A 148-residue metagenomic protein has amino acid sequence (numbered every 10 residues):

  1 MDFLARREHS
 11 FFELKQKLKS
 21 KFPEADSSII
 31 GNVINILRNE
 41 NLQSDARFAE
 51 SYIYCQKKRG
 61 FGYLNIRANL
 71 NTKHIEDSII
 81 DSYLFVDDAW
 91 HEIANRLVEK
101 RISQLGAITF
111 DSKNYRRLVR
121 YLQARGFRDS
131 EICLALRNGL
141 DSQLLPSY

Functional and structural regions predicted by a protein language model:
M1-Y148: An alpha-helical, amphipathic repeat domain used for nucleic-acid recognition, typified by the mTERF helical solenoid
